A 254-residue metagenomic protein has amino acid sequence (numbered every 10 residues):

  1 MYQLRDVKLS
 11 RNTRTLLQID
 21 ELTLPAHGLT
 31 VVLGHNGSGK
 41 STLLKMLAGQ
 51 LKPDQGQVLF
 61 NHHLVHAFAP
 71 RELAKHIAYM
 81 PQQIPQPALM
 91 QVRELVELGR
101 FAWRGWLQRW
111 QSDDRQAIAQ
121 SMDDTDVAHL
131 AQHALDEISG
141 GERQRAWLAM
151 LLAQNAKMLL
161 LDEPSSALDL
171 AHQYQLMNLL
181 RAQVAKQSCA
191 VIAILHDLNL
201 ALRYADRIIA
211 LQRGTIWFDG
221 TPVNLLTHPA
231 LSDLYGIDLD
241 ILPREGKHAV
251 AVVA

Functional and structural regions predicted by a protein language model:
L33-H35: The feature captures the beta-strand-to-loop junction immediately N-terminal to the Walker
A48: Helix-to-loop junction immediately C-terminal to a conserved catalytic motif
G56-L64, L73: Conserved ABC transporter NBD signature motif
R109, A134-I138, E142: Conserved ABC ATPase signature
L159-E163: Catalytic Walker B motif of ABC-type/P-loop ATPase nucleotide-binding domains
R213-G214: Conserved ABC ATPase "signature" C-loop
L234-A254: ABC ATPase nucleotide-binding domains
